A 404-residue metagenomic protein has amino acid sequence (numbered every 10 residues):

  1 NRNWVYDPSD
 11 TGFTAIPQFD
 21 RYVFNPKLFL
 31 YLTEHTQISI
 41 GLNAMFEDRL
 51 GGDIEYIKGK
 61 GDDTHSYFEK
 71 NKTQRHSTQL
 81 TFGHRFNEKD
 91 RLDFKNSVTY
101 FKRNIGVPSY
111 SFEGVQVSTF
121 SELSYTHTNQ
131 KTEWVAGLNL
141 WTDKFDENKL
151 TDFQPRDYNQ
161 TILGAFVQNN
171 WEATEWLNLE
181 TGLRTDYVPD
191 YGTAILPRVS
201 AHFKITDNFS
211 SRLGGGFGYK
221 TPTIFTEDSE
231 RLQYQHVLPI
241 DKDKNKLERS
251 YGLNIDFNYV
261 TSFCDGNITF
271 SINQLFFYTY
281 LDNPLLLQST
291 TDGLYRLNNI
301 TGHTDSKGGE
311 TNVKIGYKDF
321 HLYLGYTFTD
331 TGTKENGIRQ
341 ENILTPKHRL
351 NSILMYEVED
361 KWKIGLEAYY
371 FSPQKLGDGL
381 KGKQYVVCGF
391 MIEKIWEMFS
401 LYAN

Functional and structural regions predicted by a protein language model:
N1-P8, R21, R91-G106, E133-T142 (+4 more regions): Surface-exposed extracellular loop regions of Gram-negative outer-membrane beta-barrel proteins
N1-R2, A44-D48, V98-K102, N129-K131 (+11 more regions): Transmembrane beta-strands of outer-membrane beta-barrel pores
R2-V23, Y31-L92, V98-Q116: Flexible loop and strand-edge segments within Gram-negative outer membrane beta-barrel domains
E34-H35, R85-R91, T128-E133, A173-W176 (+4 more regions): Short loop/turn motifs that connect adjacent beta-strands in outer-membrane beta-barrel proteins
I38-I40, R91-N96, T132-L138, L179-T181 (+8 more regions): Transmembrane beta-strands of outer-membrane beta-barrel proteins
D48, K144, R156, P189-A194 (+3 more regions): Surface-exposed extracellular loop regions of Gram-negative outer-membrane beta-barrel proteins, predominantly
R91-I105, K204, R212, K246-N299 (+2 more regions): Membrane-embedded beta-barrel scaffold of Gram-negative outer-membrane proteins
E172-E175, S271-L281, N299-L376: Gram-negative outer-membrane beta-barrel transporters
